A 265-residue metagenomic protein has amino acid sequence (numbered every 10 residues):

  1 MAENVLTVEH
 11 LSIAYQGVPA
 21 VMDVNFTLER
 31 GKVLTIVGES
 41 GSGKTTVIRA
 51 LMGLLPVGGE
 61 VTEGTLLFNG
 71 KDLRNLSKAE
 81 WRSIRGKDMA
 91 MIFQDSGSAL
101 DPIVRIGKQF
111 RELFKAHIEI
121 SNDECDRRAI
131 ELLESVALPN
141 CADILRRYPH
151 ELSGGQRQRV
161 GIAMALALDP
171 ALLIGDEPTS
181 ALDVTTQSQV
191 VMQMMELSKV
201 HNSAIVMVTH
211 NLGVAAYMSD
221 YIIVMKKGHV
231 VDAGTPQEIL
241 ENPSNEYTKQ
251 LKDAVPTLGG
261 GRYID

Functional and structural regions predicted by a protein language model:
E60-D72: Conserved ABC transporter NBD signature motif
R147-L152, Q156: Conserved ABC ATPase signature
A167-A171: A short, proline-enriched helix->beta-strand linker immediately N-terminal to the Walker B motif in ABC-type P-loop
A215-Y217: A short, surface-exposed alpha-helical micro-motif characterized by mixed small hydrophobic and charged/polar residues
A233-G234, N242: ABC ATPase "signature
